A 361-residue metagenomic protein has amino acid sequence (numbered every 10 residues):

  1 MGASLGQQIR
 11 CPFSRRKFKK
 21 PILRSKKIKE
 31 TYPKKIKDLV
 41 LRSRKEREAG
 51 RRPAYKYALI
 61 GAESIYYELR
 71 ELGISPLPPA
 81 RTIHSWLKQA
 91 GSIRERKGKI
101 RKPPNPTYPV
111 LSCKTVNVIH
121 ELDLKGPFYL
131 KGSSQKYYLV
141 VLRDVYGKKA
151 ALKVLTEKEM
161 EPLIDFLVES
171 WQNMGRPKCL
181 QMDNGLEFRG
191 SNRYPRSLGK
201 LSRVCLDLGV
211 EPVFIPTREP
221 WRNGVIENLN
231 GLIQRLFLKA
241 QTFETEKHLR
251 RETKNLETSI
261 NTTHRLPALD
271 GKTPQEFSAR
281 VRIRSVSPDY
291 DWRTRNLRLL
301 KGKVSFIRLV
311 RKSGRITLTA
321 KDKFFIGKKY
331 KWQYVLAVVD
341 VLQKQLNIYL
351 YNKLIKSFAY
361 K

Functional and structural regions predicted by a protein language model:
M1-P12: Double-stranded DNA-binding cores of transcription factors and transposases
S14-L122, P127, G199, E276-R282: Basic, flexible linker segments flanking DNA-binding modules in nucleic acid-interacting mobile-element proteins
V40, I65, I83, D123 (+10 more regions): Mobile genetic element proteins and their domesticated derivatives, centered on retroelements and DNA transposons
P76, R81, K88-R143, K149-A150 (+4 more regions): Mobile-element integrase/transposase regions, centering on the N-terminal DNA-binding/Zn-coordinating module
A151-L152, K356: A structural microfeature
K158, W171-Y194, P216-R218, N223 (+1 more regions): Acidic/histidine-rich, metal-coordinating catalytic segments
Y194, L201-D291: Charged alpha-helix within mobile-element recombinases
N261-K361: C-terminal, beta-rich DNA-binding module of retroviral/retroelements integrases
